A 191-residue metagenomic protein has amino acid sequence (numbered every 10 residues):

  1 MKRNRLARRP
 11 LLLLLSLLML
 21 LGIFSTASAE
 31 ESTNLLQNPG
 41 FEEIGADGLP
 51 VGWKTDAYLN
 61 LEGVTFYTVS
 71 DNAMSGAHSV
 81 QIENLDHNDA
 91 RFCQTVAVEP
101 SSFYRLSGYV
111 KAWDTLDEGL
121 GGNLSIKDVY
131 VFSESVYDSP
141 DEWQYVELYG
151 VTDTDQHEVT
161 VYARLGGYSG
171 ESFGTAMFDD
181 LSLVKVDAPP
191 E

Functional and structural regions predicted by a protein language model:
K2-L14: Bacterial N-terminal signal peptides that target proteins for export
L13-G22: Bacterial N-terminal signal peptides
L21-S32: Sec-dependent signal peptide cleavage junction
P39-F41, V80, H87-L120, Q144-T152 (+1 more regions): Extra-cytoplasmic beta-strand recognition segments
E42-S79: Extracellular glycan-recognition surfaces and repeat-rich motifs
L49-W53, A90-C93, D114-D128, V159-V161: Beta-strand acidic-aromatic groove motif in beta-rich domains, primarily in extracellular
D128-V159, E171: Extracellular carbohydrate recognition and processing domains and analogous Trp-centered ligand-binding platforms
G167-V186: Extracellular carbohydrate recognition
